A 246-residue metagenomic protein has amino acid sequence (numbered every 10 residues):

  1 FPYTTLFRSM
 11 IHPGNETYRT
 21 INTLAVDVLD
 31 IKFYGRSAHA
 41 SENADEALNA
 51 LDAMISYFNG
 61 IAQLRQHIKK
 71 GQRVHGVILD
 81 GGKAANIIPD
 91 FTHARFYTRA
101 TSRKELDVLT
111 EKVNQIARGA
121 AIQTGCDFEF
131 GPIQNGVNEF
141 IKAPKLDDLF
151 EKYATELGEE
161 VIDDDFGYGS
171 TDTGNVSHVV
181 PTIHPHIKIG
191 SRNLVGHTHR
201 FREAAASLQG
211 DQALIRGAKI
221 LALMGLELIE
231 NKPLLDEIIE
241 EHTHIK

Functional and structural regions predicted by a protein language model:
T4-P89, R99, T171-T173: Histidine/acidic-residue-rich, glycine-tolerant segments that coordinate divalent metal ions
A25, I87-T92, K142-L146, H178-V180: A short, glycine/Asx- and small/polar-enriched loop/turn that sits immediately N-terminal to a beta-strand
K32-S41, F91-R99, E129-P132, G196-A206: A short small-residue
A44-L79, N86-I87, R103-G131, I141-L157: Acidic-enriched catalytic cores of C-N bond-cleaving enzymes acting on peptides and small amides
A47-A50, A85, L106, T110 (+6 more regions): Generic structural signal for well-ordered, non-membrane alpha-helical segments in soluble metabolic enzymes
V77-L79, E129-D147, D164-S177, R202-A206: A short beta-alpha structural unit
I162-K219, M224-L228, K232, D236-K246: Zn-dependent metallopeptidase/amidohydrolase metal-coordination segment
